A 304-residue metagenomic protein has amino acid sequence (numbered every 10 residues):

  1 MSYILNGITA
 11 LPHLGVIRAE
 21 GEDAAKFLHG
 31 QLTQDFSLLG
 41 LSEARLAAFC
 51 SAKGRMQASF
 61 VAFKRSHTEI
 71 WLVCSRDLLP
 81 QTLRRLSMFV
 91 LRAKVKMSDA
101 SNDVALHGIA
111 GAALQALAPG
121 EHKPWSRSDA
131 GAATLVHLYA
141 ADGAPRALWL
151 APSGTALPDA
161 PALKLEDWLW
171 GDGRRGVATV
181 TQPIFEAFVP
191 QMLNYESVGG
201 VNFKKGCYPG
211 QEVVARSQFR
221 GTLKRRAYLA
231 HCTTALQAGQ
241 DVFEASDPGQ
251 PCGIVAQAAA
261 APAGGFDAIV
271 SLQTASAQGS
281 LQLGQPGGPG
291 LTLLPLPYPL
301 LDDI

Functional and structural regions predicted by a protein language model:
M1-A58, K64-H67: Acidic, proline/glycine-enriched N-terminal capping motif
M1-I4, F49-S59, V90-A93, R127-V136 (+2 more regions): Short amphipathic beta-strand starts and helix->beta connectors
G7-A10, G15-R18, V61-R175: Acidic, low-complexity central loop/insert segments
G21, L72, I109-G111, G210 (+2 more regions): Residue-level signal for inorganic ion chemistry
D35-F36, S87-V95, D159-W168, S246-P251 (+1 more regions): A common structural junction motif
L165, G171-S197: Short, conserved active-site entrance elements at the starts or edges of catalytic domains
L193-G200, A215-I304: Glycine-rich, small/acidic residue-mixed loop/short-helix segments
